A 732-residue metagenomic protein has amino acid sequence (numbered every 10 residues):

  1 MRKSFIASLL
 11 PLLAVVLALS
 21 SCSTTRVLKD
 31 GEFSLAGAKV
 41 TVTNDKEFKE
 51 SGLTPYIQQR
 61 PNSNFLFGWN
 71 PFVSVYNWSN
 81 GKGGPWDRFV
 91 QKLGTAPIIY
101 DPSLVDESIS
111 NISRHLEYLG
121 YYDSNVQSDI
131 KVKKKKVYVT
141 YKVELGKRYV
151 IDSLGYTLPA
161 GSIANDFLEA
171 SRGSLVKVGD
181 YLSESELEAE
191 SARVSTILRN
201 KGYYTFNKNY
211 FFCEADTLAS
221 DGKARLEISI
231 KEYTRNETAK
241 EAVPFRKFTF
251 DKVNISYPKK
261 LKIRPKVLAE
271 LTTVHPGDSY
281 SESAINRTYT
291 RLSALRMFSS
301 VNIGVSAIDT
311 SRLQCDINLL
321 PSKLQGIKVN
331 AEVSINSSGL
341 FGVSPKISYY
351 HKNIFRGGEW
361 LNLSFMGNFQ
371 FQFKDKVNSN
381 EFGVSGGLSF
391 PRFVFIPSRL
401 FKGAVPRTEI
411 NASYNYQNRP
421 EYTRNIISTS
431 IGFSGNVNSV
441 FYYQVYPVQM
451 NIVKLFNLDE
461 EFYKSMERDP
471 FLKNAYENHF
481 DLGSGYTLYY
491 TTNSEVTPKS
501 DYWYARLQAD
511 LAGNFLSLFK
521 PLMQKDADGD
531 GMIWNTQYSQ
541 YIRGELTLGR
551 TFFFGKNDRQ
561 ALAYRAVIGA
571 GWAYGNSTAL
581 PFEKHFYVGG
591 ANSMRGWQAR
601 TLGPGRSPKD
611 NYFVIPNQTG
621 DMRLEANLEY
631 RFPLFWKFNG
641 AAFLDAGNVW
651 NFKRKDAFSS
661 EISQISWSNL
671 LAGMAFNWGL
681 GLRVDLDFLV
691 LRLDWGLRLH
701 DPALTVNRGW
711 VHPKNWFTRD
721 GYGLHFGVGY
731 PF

Functional and structural regions predicted by a protein language model:
M1-L10: Bacterial N-terminal signal peptides that target proteins for export
R2, S23-I335, M366-F371, G544-L546 (+2 more regions): Periplasmic polypeptide-binding modules associated with outer-membrane biogenesis and secretion
A18-S21: C-terminal motif of bacterial Sec signal peptides marking the signal peptidase cleavage site
K134, L511, V684-F688: A generic beta-sheet turn/junction motif
D166, S281-R506, R595-G596, L602 (+4 more regions): Gram-negative/organellar outer-membrane beta-barrel architecture
L292, Y349, L388, L548 (+6 more regions): Hydrophobic, well-ordered secondary-structure elements that form the walls of internal hydrophobic environments
V329-A331, L361-F365, I410-A412, A505-A509 (+5 more regions): Membrane-embedded beta-strand positions of outer-membrane beta-barrel proteins
S334-G339, Q444-F632, A642-S668, W710: C-terminal outer-membrane beta-barrel translocator/porin domains of Gram-negative envelope proteins and their
